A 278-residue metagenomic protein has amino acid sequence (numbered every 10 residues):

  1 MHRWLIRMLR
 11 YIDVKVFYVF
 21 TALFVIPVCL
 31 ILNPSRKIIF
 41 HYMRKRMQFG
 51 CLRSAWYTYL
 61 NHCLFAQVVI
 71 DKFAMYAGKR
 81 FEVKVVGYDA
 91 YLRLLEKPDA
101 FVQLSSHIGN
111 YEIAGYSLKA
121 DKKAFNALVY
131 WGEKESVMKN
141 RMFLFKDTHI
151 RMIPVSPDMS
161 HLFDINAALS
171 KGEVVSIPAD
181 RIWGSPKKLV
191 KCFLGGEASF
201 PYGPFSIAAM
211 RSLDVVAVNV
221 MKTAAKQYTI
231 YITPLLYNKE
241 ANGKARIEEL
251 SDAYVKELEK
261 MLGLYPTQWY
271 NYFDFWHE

Functional and structural regions predicted by a protein language model:
M1-S105: Membrane-anchoring hydrophobic helices of lipid-metabolizing enzymes
H2-L5, Y116-K119, A198: Hydrophobic alpha-helical transmembrane segments
I26-P27, G78, F101-V102, L128-V129 (+3 more regions): Short, contiguous strand/loop micro-motifs
G50, D99-P157, S185-K187: Catalytic core of membrane glycerolipid acyltransferases/transacylases, capturing the structured, soluble-facing
V83-V85, I108, K134, V155-D158 (+2 more regions): A conditional alpha-helix N-cap/helix-loop micro-motif detector
K84-V86, R151-I153, T233: General small-molecule cofactor/ligand-binding pocket signal
L95, A120, A124, T148 (+1 more regions): Non-catalytic C-terminal accessory region of glycerolipid acyltransferases and related lyso-lipid remodeling enzymes
